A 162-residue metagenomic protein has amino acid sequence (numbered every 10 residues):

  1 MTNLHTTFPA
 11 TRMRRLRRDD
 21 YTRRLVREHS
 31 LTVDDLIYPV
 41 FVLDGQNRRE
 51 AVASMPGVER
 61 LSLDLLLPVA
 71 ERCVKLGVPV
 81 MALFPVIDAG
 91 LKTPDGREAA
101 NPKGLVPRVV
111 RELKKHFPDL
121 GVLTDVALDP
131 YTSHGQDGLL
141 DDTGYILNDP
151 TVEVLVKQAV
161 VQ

Functional and structural regions predicted by a protein language model:
T2-T7, T11, D19, T32-I37 (+1 more regions): Alpha/beta enzyme core
Y21-V26: Glycine-rich, charged/polar anion/phosphate-binding loops that engage phosphate groups from diverse ligands
